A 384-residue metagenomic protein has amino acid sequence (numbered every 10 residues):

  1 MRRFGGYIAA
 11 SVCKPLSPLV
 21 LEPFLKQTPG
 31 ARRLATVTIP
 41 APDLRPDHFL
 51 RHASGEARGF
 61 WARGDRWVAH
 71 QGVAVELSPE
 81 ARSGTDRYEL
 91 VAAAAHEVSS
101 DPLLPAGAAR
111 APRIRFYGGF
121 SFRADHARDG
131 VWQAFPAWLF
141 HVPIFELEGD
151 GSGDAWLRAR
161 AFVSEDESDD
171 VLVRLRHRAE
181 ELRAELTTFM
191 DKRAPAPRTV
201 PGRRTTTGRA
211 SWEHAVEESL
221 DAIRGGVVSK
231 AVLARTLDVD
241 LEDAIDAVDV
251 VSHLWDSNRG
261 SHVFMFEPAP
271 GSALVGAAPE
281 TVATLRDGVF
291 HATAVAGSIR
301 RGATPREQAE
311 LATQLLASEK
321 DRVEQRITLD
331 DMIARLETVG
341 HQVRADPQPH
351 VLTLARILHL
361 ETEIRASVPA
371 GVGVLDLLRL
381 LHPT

Functional and structural regions predicted by a protein language model:
M1-G84: An N-terminal JmjN-like helical accessory module and its immediate linker preceding a catalytic domain
R2, A9-V12, H96-D238, E319 (+1 more regions): Non-catalytic accessory segments adjacent to catalytic cores
R2-F24, A31, G151-L186, A277 (+1 more regions): Cytosolic ligand/metal-binding cores
R32-V37, A57-A62, F116-Y117, S229-A231 (+1 more regions): A short, Trp-centered hydrophobic/proline-enriched beta-strand micro-motif
P46-I114, D125-R128, Q133-F135: An N-terminal, globular interaction/scaffold subdomain
R115-Y117, S121-D154, D240, A244-H291: Internal mixed beta-strand/loop scaffold within catalytic domains of large alpha/beta enzymes
R193-T281, Q325-T328, M332, V339 (+3 more regions): Active-site pocket-lining segments that scaffold enzyme catalytic pockets across diverse folds
E363-T384: Conserved hydrophobic core element of enzyme catalytic domains
